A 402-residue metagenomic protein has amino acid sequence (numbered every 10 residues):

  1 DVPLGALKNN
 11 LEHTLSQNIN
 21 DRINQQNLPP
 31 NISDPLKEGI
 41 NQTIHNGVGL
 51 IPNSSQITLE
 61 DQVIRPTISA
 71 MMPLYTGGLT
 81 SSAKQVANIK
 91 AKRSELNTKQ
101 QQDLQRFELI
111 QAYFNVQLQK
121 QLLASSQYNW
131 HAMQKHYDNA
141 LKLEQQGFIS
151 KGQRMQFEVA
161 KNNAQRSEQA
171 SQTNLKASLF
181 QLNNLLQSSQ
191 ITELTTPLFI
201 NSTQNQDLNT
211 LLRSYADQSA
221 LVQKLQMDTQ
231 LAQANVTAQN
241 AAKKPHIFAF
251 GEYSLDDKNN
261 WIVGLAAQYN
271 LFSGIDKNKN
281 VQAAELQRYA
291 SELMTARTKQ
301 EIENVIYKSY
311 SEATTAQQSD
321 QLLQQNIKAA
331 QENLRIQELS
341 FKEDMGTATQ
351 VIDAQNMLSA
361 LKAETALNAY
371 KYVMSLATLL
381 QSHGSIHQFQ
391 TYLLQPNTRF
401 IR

Functional and structural regions predicted by a protein language model:
D1-I32, Q190, A366-R402: Acidic, low-complexity, intrinsically disordered peripheral segments
D1-Q111: Short flexible linkers and secondary-structure junctions
I57-E60, I68-Q85, L96-D103, F107 (+5 more regions): A glycine-/polar-enriched beta->alpha junction
L74, Y253-D257, Y269-L271, H383: Transmembrane beta-strands of outer-membrane beta-barrel pores
G78, D228, E252-I262: Solvent-exposed loop/turn segments connecting transmembrane beta-strands in outer-membrane beta-barrel proteins
T98-Q218, L358: Periplasmic alpha-helical coiled-coil/stalk elements that build and connect Gram-negative outer-membrane
Q101, E108-S126, K142, S178 (+3 more regions): Amphipathic alpha-helical coiled-coil segments
K244-L255, K277: Transmembrane beta-strand segments that form the barrel wall of outer-membrane beta-barrel proteins
